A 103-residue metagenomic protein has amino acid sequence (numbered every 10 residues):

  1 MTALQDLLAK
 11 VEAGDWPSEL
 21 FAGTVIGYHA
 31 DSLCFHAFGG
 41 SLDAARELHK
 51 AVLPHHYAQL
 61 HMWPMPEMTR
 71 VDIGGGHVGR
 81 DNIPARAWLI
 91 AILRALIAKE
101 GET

Functional and structural regions predicted by a protein language model:
M1-D6, G79, E102-T103: Replication-associated primase and helicase/ATPase modules
D6-G74: N-terminal segment of the canonical double-stranded RNA-binding domain
W63-G101: Short, compact, well-ordered microdomains
